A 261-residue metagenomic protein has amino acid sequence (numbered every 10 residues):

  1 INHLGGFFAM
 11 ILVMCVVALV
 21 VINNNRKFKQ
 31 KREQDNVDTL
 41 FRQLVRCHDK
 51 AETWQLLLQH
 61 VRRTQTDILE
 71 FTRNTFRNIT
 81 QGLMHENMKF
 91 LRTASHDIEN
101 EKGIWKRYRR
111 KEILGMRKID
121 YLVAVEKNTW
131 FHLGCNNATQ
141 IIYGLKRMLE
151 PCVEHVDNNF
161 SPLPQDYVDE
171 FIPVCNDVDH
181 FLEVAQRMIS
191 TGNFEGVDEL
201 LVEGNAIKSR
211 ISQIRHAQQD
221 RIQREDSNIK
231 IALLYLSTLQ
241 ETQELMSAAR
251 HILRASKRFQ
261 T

Functional and structural regions predicted by a protein language model:
I1-T261: Cytosolic, long alpha-helical scaffolding segments
